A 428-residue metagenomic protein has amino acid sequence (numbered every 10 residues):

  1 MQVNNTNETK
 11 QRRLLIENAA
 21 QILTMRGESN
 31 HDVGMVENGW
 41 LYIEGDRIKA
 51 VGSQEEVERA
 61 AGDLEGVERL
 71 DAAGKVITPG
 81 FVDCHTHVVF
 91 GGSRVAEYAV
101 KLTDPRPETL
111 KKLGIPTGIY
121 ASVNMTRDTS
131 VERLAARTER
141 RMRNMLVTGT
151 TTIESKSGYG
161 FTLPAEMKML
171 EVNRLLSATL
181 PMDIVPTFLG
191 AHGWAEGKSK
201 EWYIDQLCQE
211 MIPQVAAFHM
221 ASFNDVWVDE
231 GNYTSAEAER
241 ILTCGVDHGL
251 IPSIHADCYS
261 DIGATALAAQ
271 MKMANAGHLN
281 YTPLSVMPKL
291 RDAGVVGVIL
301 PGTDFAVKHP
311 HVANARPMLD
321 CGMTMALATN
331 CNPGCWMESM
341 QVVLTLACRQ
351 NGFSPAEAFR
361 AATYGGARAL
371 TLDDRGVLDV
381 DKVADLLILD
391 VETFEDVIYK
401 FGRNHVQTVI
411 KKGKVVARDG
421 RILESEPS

Functional and structural regions predicted by a protein language model:
M1-A60, D396: N-terminal metal-binding scaffold of metallo-dependent hydrolase/deaminase domains
L15, G66-D71, P186, V409: Conserved beta-strand scaffold positions in the cores of enzyme catalytic domains, especially in NTP/NDP-utilizing
A19, L41, D46, G74 (+14 more regions): Divalent metal-coordination and catalytic microenvironments
R69-R137: Metal-associated gating/positioning segment near the N- to mid-region
Y120-E139, R143, T151-I262, P333: Metal-coordinating catalytic core of metallo-dependent amide/deamination hydrolases
L146, C208, A216-A217, V246 (+3 more regions): Non-catalytic positions within long, well-ordered alpha-helices that form the structural scaffold/packing of enzyme
I251-P252, D261-V377, L389-V391, E395 (+3 more regions): Active-site-adjacent C-terminal substructures of enzyme catalytic domains
V406-I422: Short peripheral tails and domain-boundary helices/loops at the edges of structured domains
